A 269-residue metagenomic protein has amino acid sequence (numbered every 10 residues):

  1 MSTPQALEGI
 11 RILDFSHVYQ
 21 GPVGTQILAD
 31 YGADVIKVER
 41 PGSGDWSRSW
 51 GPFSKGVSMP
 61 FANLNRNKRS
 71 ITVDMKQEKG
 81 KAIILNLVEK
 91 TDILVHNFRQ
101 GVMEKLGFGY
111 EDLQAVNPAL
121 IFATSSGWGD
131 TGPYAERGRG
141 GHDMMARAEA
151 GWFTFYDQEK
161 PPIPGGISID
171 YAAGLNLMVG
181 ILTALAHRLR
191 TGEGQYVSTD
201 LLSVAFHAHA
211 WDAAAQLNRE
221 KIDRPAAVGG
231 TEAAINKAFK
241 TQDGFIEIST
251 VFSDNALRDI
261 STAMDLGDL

Functional and structural regions predicted by a protein language model:
S2-T3, L13, S58-A115: A structured beta-alpha segment of the ubiquitous adenosine-cofactor-binding alpha/beta core
P4, R139-L269: Acidic, glycine-rich segments within the central catalytic cores of soluble metabolic enzymes that bind/position
P4-G44: Conserved small-residue-rich beta-alpha loop and adjacent elements that most often cradle the phosphate/pyrophosphate
I12, L28, K68, V95 (+5 more regions): Structural scaffold positions in well-ordered secondary structure
D30-S70: Glycine-rich phosphate-binding loop and adjoining beta1-alpha1-beta2 segment of Rossmann-like nucleotide-binding folds
A33, R40, M75, Q100 (+1 more regions): Active-site loop/turn elements of alpha/beta-hydrolase fold enzymes, especially the short glycine-/histidine-rich
I36, I71, I121-A123, V197: Hydrophobic/aromatic beta-strand patches that form the interior of the parallel beta-sheet core in alpha/beta enzyme
H96-T154: N-terminal Rossmann-like NAD(P) cofactor-binding subdomain of oxidoreductases, focused on the glycine-rich
